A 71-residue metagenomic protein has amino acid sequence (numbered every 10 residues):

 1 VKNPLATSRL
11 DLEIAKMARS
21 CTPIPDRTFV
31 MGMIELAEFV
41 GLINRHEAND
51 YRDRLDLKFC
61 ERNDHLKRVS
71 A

Functional and structural regions predicted by a protein language model:
V1-M31: N-terminal acidic leader/helix
T28-L66: Short, charge-rich amphipathic interface segments used for partner binding and complex assembly
K67-A71: Short acidic DE-rich linear segments
